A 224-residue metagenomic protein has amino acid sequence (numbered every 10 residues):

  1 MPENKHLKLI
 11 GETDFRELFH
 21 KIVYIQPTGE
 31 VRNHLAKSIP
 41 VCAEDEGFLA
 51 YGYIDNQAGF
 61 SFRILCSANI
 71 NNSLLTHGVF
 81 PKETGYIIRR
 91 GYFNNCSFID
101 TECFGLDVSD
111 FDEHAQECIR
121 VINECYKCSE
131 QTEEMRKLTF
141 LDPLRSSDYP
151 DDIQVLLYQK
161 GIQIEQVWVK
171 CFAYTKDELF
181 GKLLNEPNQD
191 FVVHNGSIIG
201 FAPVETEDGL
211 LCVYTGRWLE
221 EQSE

Functional and structural regions predicted by a protein language model:
M1-W168, F172-E224: Mixed-charge, low-complexity intrinsically disordered regions
